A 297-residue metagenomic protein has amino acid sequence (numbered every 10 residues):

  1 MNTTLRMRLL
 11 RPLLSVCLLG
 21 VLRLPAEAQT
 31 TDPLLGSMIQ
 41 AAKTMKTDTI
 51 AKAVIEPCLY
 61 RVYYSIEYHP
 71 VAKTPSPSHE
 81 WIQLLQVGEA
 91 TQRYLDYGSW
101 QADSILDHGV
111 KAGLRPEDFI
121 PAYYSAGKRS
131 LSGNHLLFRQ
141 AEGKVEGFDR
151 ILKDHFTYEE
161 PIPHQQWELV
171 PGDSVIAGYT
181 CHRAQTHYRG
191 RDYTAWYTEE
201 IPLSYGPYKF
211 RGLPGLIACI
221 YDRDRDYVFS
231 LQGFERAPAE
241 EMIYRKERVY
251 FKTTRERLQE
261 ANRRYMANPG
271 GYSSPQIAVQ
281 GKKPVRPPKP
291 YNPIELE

Functional and structural regions predicted by a protein language model:
M1-I39: Bacterial Sec-dependent N-terminal signal peptides
T30-E297: Extended soluble regions of mature proteins
